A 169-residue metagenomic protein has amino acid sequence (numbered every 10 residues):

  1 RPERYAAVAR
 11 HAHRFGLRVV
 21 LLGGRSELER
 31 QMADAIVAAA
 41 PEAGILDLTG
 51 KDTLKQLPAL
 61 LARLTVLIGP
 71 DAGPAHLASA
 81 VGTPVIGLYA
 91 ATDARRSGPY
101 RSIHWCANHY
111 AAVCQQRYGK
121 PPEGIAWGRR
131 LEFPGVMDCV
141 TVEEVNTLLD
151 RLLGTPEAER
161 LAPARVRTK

Functional and structural regions predicted by a protein language model:
P2-A94: Donor-binding and catalytic core of enzymes assembling or modifying cell-surface/extracellular glycoconjugates
G44-L48, S79-R160: Nucleotide-sugar donor-binding patch of glycosyltransferase catalytic domains
K55-P58, R63-L64, L153, E157-K169: Domain-scale detector for complete catalytic domains at protein termini or as standalone homologs
